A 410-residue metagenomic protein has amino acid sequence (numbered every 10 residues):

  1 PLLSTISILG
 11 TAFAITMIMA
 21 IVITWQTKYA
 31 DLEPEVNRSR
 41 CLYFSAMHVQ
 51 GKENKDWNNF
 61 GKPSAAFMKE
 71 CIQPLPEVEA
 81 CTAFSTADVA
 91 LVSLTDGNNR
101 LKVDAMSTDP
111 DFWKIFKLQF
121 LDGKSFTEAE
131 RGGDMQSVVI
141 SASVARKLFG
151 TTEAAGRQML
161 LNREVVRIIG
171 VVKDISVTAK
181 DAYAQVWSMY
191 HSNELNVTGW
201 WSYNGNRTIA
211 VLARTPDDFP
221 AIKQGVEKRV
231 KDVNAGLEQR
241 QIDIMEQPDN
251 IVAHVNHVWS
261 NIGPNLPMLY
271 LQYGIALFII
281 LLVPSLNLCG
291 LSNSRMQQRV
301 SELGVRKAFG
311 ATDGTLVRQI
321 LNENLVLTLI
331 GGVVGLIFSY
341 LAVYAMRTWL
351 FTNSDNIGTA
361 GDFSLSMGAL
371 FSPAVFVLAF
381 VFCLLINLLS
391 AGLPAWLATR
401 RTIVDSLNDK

Functional and structural regions predicted by a protein language model:
P1-A14, I21, E35-R38, L316 (+1 more regions): Alpha-helical transmembrane segments of integral membrane proteins
P1-Y29, I262-S301, L329, L385: Hydrophobic alpha-helical transmembrane segments of multi-pass inner-membrane transport and secretion
L2-I6, G10-A14, S301-R347, L378 (+2 more regions): Transmembrane alpha-helical interface segments in multi-pass membrane proteins
L9, K28, S372-K410: C-terminal membrane-exit region of the final transmembrane helix in multipass inner-membrane proteins
M19, I23-Q26, A142, Y340 (+2 more regions): Transmembrane alpha-helix boundary and packing residues in multipass membrane permease domains and related
V22-L148, T152, L161-V166, T348 (+1 more regions): Structured, solvent-exposed hinge/loop segments at the ends of secondary-structure elements
D109-S125, Q136-I262: Mid-to-C-terminal secondary-structure elements that act as membrane-proximal/extracytoplasmic interface segments
D232-A276, Q298, M346-V375: Membrane-helix entry/capping segments
